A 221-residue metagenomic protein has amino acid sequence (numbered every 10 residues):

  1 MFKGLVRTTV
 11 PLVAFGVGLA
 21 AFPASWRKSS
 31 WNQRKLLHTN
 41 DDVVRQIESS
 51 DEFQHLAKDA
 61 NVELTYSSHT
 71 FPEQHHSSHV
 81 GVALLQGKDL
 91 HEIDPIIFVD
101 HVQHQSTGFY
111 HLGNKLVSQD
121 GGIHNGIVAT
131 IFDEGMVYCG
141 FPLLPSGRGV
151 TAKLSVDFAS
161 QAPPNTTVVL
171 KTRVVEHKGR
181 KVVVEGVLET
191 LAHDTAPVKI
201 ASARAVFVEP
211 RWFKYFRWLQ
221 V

Functional and structural regions predicted by a protein language model:
K3-P72, A162-P164, R173-V221: HotDog/MaoC-like acyl-thioester-processing domains
P11-F22, Q103-Q105, I123-S146: Active-site helix/loop of acyl-thioester processing domains in fatty-acid/polyketide metabolism, spanning hotdog-fold
V80-I123: Catalytic strand-loop segment that frames the active site of acyl-thioester-processing enzymes
V150-K153: Short, structured beta-strand/loop micro-motifs enriched in basic residues and often containing a Trp
